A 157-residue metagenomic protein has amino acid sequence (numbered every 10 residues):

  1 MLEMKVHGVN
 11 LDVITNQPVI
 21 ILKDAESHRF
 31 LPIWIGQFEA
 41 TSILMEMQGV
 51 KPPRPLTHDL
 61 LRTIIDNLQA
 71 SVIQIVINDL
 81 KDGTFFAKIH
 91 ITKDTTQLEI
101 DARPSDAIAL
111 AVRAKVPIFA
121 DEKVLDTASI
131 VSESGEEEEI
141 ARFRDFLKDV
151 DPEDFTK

Functional and structural regions predicted by a protein language model:
M1-K157: Divalent-cation
